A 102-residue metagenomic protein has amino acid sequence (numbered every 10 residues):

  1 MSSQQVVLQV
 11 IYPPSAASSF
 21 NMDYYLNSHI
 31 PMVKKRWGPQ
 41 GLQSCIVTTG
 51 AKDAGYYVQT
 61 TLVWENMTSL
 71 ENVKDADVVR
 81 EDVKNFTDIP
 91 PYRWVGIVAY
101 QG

Functional and structural regions predicted by a protein language model:
M1-G102: Macromolecular interaction modules
